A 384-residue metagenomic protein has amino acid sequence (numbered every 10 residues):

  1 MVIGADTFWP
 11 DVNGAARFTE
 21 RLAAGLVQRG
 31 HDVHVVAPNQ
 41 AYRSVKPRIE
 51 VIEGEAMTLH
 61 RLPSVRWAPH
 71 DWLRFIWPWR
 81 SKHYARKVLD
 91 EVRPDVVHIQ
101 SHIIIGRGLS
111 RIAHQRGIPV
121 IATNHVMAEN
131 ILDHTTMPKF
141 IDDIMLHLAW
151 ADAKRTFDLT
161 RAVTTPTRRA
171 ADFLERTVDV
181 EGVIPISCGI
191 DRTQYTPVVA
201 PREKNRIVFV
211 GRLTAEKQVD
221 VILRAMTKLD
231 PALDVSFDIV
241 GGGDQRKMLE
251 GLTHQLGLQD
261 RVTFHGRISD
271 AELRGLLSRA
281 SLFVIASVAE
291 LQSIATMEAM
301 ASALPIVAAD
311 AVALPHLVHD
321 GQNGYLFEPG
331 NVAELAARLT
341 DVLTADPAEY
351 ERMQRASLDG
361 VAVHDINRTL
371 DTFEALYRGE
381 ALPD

Functional and structural regions predicted by a protein language model:
M1-R61, R368: N-terminal subdomain of nucleotide-sugar transferases
N39, R169, G189: Carbohydrate-associated surface elements
L89, F157, R267-I268, G275-A280: Short alpha-helical donor nucleotide-sugar binding micro-motif in glycosyltransferases
V199-M226, D238: Conserved donor-binding/catalytic core segment of Leloir-type glycosyltransferases
E250-I268: Nucleotide-activated donor-binding/catalytic signature segment of Leloir-type glycosyltransferases, i.e., the conserved
V288: Aromatic "clamp/platform" in nucleotide-sugar-dependent glycosyltransferases that forms part of the donor/acceptor
P305-A308: Short hydrophobic beta-strand element within catalytic cores of glycosyltransferases and related nucleotide-activated
D320-G321, Y325-V332, D341-P347: Conserved acidic donor-binding segment of nucleotide-sugar-dependent glycosyltransferases
